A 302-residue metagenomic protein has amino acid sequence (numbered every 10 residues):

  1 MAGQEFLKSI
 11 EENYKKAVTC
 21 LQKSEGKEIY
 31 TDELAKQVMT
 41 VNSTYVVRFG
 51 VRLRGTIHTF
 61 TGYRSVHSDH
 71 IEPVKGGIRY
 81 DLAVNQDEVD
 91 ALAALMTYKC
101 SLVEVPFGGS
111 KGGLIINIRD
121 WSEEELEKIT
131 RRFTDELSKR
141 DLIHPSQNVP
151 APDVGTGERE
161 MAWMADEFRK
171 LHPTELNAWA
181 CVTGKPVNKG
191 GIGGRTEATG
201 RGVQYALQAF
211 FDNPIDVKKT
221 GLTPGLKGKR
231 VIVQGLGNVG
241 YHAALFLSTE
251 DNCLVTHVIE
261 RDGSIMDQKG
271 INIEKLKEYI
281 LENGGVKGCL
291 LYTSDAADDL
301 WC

Functional and structural regions predicted by a protein language model:
E5, S9-E12, I29, N42 (+12 more regions): Conserved active-site and cofactor/substrate-binding residues in soluble primary-metabolism enzymes
L7-T44: Short, Gly/Pro- and small/polar-rich lid/capping loops
V41, V51, V66-D69, K111-L114 (+2 more regions): Glycine-rich beta-alpha junction loops
T56-T97: N-terminal cap/recognition module
S101-K227: Glycine/serine-rich phosphate-binding loop and adjoining beta1-alpha1 elements at the start of nucleotide-handling
G194-E197, G202-S294: Glycine-rich phosphate/diphosphate-binding loop of Rossmann-like nucleotide-binding domains
Y292-C302: Single conserved hydrophobic/aromatic residue that forms the stacking wall/gate of nucleotide- or nucleobase-binding
